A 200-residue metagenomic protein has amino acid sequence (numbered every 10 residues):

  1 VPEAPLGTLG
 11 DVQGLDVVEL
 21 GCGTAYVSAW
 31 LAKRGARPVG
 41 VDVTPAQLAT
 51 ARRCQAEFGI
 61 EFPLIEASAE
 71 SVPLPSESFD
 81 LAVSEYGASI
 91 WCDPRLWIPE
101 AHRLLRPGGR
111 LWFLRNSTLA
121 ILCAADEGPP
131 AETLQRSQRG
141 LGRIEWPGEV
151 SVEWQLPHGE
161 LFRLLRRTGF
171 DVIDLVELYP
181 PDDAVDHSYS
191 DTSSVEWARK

Functional and structural regions predicted by a protein language model:
V1-L15: Conserved alpha-helix/loop element of class I SAM-dependent methyltransferases that forms part of the SAM/SAH-binding
D16-S71: Class I SAM-dependent methyltransferase SAM/SAH-binding core
E70-L81: A short acidic, Gly/Pro-enriched loop at the edge of an enzyme's catalytic core that lines a small-molecule cofactor
L81-R95: A short SAM/SAH-binding and catalytic strip from SAM-dependent methyltransferases
R95-R110: A short glycine-rich, Lys/Arg-flanked "PGG" loop and its adjoining helix->strand segment in the class I
R110-G142: Conserved class I S-adenosyl-L-methionine
V152-L175: Short alpha-helix
T168-F170, H187-K200: Core SAM-dependent methyltransferase catalytic element
